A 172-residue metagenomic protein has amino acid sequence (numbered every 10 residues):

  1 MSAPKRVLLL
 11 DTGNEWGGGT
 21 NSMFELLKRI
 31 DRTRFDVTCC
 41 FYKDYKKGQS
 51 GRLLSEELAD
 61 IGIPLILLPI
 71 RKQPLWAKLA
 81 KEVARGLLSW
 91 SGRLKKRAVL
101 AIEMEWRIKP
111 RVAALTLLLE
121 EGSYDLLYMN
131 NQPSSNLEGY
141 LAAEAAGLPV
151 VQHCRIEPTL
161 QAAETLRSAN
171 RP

Functional and structural regions predicted by a protein language model:
S2-G17, S22-E25, F41-K43: Nucleotide-activated donor-dependent transferases that construct or modify glycoconjugates
L8, D36-T38, V151: A structural signal for isolated positions on well-ordered beta-strands in alpha/beta enzyme cores
T12, I70, N131-Q132, C154-P158: Histidine-centered beta-alpha loop that forms part of the nucleotide-sugar donor binding/catalytic region in diverse
T12-W16, R29-V99: N-terminal strand-loop element at the rim of the active site of nucleotide-sugar-dependent glycosyltransferases
I63, A146-P149: A short helix->loop->beta-strand "cap" motif at the edges of active sites that frequently abuts
M104, I108-V112, L127-A146, T159: An aromatic- and histidine-rich active-site surface loop
L118-D125: Glycine-rich phosphate-binding loop signature in dinucleotide/nucleotide-binding domains
L148-R167: A short, histidine- and acid-enriched strand-loop-helix "catalytic/donor-clamping" loop that lines the nucleotide-sugar
